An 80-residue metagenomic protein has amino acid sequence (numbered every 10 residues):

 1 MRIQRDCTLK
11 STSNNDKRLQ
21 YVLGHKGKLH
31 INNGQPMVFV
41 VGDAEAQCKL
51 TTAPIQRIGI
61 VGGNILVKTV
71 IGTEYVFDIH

Functional and structural regions predicted by a protein language model:
M1-I60: N-terminal non-globular leader segments, chiefly Sec-dependent signal peptides
I55-H80: Short, compact, well-ordered microdomains
